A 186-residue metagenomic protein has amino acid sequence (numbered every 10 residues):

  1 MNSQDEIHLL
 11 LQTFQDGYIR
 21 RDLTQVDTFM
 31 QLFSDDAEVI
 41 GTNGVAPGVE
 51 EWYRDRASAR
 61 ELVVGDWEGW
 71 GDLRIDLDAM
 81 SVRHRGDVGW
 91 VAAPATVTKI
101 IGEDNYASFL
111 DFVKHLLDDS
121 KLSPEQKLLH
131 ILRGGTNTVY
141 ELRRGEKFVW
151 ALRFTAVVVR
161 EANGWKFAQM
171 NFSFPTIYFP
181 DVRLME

Functional and structural regions predicted by a protein language model:
S3-Q25: Short, aromatic-enriched amphipathic alpha-helices that serve as compact interaction elements
Q4-D5, Q25-P94, K99-L117: A solvent-exposed, acidic/Ser-Thr-rich amphipathic alpha-helical stretch
L10, F14, L62, F154-A156: Alpha-helical packing segments of well-folded alpha/beta enzyme cores
W90, D104-L132, T136-L142, E146-R183: Short beta-strand edge/turn micro-motifs at domain boundaries
